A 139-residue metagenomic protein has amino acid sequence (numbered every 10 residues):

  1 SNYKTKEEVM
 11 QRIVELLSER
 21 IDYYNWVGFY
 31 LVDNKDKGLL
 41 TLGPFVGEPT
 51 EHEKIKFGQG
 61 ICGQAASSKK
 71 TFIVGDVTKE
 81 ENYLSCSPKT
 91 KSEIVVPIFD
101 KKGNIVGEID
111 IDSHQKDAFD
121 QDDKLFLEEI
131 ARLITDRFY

Functional and structural regions predicted by a protein language model:
S1-F45, P49-T50: Intrinsically disordered, low-complexity terminal regulatory regions
I21, C86-T90: Short loop/turn motifs at secondary-structure junctions and domain boundaries
W26, V95, E108: Short hydrophobic/aromatic beta-strand element in the GNAT-like acyltransferase core that lines or flanks the acyl-donor
L31-C86: Regulatory sensory and allosteric helical modules in signal-transduction proteins and certain transcription factors
S92-D100: A short, aliphatic-rich beta-strand micro-motif
F99-S113: Sensory-domain boundary capping and coupling elements
S113-Y139: Juxtadomain coupling helices with adjacent low-complexity linkers
